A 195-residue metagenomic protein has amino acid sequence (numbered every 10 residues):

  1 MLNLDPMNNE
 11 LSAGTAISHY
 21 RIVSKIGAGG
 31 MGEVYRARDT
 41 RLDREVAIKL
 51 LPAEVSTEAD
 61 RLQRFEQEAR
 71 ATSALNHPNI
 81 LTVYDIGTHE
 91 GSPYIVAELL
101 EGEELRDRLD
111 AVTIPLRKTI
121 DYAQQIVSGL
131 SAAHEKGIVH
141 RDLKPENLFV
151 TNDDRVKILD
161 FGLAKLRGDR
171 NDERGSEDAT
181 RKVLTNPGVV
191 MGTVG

Functional and structural regions predicted by a protein language model:
L2-G195: Conserved ATP-binding/catalytic core of the eukaryotic-like protein kinase fold, especially serine/threonine kinases
